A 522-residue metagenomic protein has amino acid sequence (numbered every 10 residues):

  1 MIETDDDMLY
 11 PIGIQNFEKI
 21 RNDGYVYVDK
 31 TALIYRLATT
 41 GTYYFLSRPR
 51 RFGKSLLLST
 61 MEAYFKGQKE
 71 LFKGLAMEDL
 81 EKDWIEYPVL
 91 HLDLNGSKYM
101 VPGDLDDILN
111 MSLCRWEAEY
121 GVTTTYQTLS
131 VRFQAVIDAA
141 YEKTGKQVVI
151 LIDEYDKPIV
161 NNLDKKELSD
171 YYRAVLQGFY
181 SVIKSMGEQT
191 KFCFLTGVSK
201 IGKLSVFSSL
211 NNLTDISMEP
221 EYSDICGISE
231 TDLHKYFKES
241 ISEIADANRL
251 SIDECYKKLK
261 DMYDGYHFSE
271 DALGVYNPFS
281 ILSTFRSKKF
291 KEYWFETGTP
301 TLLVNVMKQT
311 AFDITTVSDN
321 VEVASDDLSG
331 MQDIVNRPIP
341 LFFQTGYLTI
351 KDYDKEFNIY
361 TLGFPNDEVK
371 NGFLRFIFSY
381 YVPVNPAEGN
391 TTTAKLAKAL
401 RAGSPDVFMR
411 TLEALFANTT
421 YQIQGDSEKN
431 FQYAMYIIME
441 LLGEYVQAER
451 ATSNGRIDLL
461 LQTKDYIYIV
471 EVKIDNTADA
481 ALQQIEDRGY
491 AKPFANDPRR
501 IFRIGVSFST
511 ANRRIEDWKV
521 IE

Functional and structural regions predicted by a protein language model:
M1-S427, L442: Phosphate-binding site recognition
A139-T144, I437-K464: Active-site metal-binding core of divalent-cation-utilizing nuclease and nuclease-like domains
V149, Y466-Y468, F502: Structural motif
S169-A174, I474-A491: Mg2+/Mn2+-dependent nuclease catalytic core
F179-M186, P340-L348, Y436-E444, Q484-I504: Metal-dependent nuclease catalytic cores in nucleic-acid-processing enzymes, especially RNase H-like/related
M435, I457-I474, R488: Conserved catalytic cores of phosphodiester-cleaving nucleases, focusing on short active-site segments
P493, D497-E522: Domain-level recognition of nuclease-like catalytic cores that cleave nucleotide substrates
